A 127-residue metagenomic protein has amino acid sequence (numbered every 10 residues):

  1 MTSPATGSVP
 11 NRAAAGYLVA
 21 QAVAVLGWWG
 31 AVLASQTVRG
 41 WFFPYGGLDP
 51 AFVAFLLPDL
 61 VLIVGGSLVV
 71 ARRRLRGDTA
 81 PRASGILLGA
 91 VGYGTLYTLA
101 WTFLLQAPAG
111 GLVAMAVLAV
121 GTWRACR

Functional and structural regions predicted by a protein language model:
T2-R127: Topology signature of small-to-medium multi-pass alpha-helical membrane proteins
